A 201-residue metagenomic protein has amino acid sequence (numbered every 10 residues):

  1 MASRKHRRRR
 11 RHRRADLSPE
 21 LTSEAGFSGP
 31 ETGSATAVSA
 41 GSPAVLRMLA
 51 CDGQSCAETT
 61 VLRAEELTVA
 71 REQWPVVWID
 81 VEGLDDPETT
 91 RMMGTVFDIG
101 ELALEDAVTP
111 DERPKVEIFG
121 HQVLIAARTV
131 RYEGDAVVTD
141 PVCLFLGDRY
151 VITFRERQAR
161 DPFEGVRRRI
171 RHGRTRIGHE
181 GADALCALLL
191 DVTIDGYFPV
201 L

Functional and structural regions predicted by a protein language model:
M1-L201: Peripheral, non-transmembrane regulatory/ligand-interaction domains of membrane transport proteins
